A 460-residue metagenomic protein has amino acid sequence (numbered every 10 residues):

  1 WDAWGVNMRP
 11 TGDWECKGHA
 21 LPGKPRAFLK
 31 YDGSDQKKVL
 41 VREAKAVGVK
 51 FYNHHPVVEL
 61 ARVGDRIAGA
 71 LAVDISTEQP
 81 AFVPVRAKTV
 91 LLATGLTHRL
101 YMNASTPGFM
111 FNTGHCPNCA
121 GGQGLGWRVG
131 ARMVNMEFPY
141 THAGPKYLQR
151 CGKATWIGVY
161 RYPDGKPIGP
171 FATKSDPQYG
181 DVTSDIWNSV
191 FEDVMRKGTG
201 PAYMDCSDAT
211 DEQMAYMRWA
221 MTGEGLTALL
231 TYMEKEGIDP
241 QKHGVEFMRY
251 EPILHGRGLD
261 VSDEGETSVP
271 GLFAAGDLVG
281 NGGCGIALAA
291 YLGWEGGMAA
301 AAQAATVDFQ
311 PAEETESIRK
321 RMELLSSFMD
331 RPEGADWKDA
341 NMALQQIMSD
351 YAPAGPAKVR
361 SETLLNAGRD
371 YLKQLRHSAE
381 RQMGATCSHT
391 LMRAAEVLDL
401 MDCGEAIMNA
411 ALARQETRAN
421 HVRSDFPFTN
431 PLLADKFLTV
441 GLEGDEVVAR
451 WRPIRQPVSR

Functional and structural regions predicted by a protein language model:
A3-A81, R86-A104, E137-P139, G144-R161: Conserved redox-cofactor binding core of oxidoreductases
V6-K24, V58, V63-D65, R161-P177 (+3 more regions): Glycine- and aromatic-enriched mobile tails/lids
F28-Y31, E78, F82, S105-P117 (+2 more regions): Alpha-helix capping and helix-loop boundary segments enriched in small/acidic/polar residues
K30-S34, K38, C116, A120 (+8 more regions): Electropositive phosphate-/nucleotide-binding environments in soluble metabolic enzymes
L92-Q149, I286-A299: Glycine-rich loop(s) and the adjacent beta-strand/alpha-helix scaffold that form part
L125, A131-H243, A299, Q303-T306: An anion/pyrophosphate-binding glycine-rich loop and adjacent beta-alpha core in soluble alpha-beta enzymes
L229-S268, T315: FAD/FMN-dependent oxidoreductases across multiple families
